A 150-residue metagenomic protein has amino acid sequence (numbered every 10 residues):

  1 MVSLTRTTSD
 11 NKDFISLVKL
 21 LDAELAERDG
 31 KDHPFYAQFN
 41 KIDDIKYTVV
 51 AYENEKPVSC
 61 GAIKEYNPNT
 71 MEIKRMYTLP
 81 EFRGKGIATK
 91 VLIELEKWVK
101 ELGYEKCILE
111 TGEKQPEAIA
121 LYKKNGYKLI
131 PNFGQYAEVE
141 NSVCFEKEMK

Functional and structural regions predicted by a protein language model:
V2-K74, L79-P80, L92-I93, N132-Q135 (+1 more regions): Acetyl-CoA-dependent GNAT
S9, H33, I108-E113, I119 (+1 more regions): Conserved catalytic-core motifs of GNAT/GCN5-like acyltransferases
D13, G86, E117: Residues that form or flank phosphate/diphosphate-binding pockets in enzymes that use nucleotide phosphates
E55, S59, G86-A88, G126: Conserved phosphate-binding and hydrolysis motifs of nucleotide-dependent enzymes
N69, K85, E101-E105: Short coil/turn segments at alpha/beta junctions that flank glycine-rich nucleotide-binding fingerprints
T78, G84-K97, K124: Conserved acetyl-CoA-binding loop-helix of GNAT-fold acetyltransferases
L92, V99-T111: Conserved GNAT acetyl-CoA-binding A-motif
